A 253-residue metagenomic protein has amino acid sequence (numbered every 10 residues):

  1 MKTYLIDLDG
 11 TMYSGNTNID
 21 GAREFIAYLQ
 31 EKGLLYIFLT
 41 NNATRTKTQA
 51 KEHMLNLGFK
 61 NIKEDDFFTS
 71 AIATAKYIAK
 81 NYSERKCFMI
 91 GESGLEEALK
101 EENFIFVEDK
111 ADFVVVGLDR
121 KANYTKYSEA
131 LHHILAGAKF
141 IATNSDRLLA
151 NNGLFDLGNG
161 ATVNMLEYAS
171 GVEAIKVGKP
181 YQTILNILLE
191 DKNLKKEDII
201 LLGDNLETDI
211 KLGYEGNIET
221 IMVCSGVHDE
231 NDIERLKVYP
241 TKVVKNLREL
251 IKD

Functional and structural regions predicted by a protein language model:
K2-I6, S14-D20, E24, Y28-E31 (+3 more regions): Asp-based, Mg2+/Mn2+-dependent phosphohydrolase catalytic module
N42: Conserved phosphate/oxyanion-binding catalytic-loop motifs
A71: Short amphipathic alpha-helical/adjacent loop interface patches that line ligand and macromolecule-binding sites
